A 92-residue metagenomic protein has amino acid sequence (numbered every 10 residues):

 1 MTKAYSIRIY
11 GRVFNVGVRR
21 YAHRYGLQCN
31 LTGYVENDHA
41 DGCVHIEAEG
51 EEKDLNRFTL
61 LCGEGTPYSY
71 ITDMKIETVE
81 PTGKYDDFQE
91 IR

Functional and structural regions predicted by a protein language model:
M1-R92: Intrinsically disordered, low-complexity, mixed-charge
